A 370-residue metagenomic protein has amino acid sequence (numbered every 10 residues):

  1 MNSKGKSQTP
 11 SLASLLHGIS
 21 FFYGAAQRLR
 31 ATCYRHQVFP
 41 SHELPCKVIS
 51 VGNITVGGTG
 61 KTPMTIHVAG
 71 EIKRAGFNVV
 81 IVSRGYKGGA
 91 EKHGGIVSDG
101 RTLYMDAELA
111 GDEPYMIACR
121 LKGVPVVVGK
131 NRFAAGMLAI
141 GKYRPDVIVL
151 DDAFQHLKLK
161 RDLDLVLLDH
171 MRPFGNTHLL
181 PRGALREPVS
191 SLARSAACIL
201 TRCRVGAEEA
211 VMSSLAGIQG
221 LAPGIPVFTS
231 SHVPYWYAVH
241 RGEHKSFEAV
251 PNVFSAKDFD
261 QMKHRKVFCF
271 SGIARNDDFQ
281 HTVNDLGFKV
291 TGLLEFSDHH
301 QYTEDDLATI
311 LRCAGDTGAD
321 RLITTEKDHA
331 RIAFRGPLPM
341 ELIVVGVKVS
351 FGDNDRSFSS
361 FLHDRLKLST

Functional and structural regions predicted by a protein language model:
M1-K47, R365: A transmembrane-helix-recognition feature enriched in membrane-embedded lipid enzymes and envelope glyco-/phospholipid
N2-K6, P173-G318: C-terminal accessory "lid"/substrate-recognition subdomains
F22, T62, I117, D151 (+4 more regions): Residue-level signal for inorganic ion chemistry
T32-R101, R204-E208: Walker A (P-loop) phosphate-binding motif
N78-V82, V166, K266-F270: Conserved beta-strand elements of the Class I
Y86-P223, T229, W236: Phosphate/Mg2+-binding loops and adjacent switch elements in nucleotide/diphosphate-handling enzyme cores
V233-Y237, S297-Q301, P339-S369: Short, flexible loop segments at boundaries between secondary-structure elements
D320-K327: Acidic beta-strand-to-loop metal/phosphate-binding motif
